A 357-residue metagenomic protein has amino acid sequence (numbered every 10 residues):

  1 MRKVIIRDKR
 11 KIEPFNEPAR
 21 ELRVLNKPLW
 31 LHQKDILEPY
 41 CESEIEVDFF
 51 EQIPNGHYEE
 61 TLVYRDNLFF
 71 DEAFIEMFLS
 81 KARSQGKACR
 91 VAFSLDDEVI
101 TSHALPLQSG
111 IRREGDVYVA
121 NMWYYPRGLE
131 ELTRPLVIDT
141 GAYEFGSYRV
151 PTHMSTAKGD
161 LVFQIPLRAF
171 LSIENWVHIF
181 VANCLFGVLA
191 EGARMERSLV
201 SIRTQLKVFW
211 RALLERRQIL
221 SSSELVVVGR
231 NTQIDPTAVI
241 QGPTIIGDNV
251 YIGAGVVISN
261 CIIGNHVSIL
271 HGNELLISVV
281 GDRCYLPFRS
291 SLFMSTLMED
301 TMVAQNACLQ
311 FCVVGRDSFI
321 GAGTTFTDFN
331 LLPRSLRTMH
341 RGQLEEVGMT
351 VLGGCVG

Functional and structural regions predicted by a protein language model:
M1-E224: Terminal amphipathic alpha-helical/low-complexity segments used for targeting or macromolecular assembly
P14-F15, A19, T327, L331-G357: C-terminal segments of enzyme domains that contribute to small-molecule binding surfaces
P18-R20, V24, L37, C41 (+6 more regions): Solvent-exposed, charged interface segments at domain starts and junctions
F70-D71, F293, T327: Short glycine-rich, flexible loops that bind phosphorylated cofactors or substrates
S80, V188, S268, T301-M302 (+2 more regions): Residues in and immediately flanking transmembrane alpha helices
S172, A307-C308, M349: Hydrophobic alpha-helical scaffolding
V200, V314-R334: Conserved long hydrophobic alpha-helices within structured protein cores
A212-L220, V226, N231-I234, A238 (+16 more regions): A structural motif detector for beta-strand N-caps
